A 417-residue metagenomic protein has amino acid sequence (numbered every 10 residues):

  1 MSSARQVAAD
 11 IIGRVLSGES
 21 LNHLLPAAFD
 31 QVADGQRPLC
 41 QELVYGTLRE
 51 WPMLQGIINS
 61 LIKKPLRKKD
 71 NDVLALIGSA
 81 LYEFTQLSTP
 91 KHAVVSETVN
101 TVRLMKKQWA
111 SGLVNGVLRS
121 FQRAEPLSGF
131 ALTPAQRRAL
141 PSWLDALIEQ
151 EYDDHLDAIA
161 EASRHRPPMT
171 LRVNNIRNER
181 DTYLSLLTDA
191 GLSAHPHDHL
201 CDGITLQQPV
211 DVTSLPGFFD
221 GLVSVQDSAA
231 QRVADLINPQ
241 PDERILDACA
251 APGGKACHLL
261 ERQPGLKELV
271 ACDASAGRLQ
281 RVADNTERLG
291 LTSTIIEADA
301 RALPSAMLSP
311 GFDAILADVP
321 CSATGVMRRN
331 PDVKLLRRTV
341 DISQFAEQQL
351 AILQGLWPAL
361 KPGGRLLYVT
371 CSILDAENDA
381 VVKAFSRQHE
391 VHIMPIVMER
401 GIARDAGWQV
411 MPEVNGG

Functional and structural regions predicted by a protein language model:
M1-G417: S-adenosylmethionine
